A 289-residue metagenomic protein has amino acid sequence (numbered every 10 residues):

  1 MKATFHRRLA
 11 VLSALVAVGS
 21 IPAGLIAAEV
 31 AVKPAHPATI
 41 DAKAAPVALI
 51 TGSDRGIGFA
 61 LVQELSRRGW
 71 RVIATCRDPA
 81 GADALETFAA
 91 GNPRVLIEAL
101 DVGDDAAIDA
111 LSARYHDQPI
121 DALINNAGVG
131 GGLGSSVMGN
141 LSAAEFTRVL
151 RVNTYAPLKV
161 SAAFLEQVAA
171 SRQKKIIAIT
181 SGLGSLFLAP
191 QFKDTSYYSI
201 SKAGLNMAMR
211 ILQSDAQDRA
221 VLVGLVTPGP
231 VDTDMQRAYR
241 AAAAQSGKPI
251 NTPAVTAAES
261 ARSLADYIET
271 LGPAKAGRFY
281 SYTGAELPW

Functional and structural regions predicted by a protein language model:
D54: Conserved glycine-rich cofactor-binding loop
R68-A84: Conserved glycine-rich Rossmann-like NAD(P)H-binding loop of the short-chain dehydrogenase/reductase
A89-A106: Rossmann-fold cofactor-recognition segment
G103-Q118: Conserved Rossmann-fold cofactor-binding substructure of NAD(P)-dependent oxidoreductases
I124, V160-F164, V168, A208-M209: Hydrophobic positions on the long internal alpha-helix of Rossmann-like NAD(P)-dependent oxidoreductase domains
V129-G130, V137-L150, A169-D218, P230: Catalytic loop of short-chain dehydrogenase/reductase
D218, L225, T233, R237-W289: C-terminal helical subdomain
